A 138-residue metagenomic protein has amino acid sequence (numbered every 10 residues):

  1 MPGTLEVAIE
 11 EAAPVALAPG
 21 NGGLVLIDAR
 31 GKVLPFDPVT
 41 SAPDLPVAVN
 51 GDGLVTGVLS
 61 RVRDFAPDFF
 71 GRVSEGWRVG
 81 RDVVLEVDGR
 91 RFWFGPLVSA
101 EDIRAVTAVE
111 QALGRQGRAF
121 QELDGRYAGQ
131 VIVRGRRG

Functional and structural regions predicted by a protein language model:
M1-G138: Charged, solvent-exposed interaction patches on well-folded alpha/beta domains that mediate macromolecular contacts
